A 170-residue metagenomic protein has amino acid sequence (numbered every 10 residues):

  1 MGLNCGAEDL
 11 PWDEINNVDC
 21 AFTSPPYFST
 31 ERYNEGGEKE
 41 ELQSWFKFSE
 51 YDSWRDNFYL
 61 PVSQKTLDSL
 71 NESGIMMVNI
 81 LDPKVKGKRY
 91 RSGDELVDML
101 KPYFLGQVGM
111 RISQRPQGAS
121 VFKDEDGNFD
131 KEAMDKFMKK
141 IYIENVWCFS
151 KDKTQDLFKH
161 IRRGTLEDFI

Functional and structural regions predicted by a protein language model:
M1-D9: Conserved SAM-binding strand-loop segment of SAM-dependent methyltransferases
D9, N17-P61, K84: Mobile active-site "lid"/loop adjacent to the S-adenosyl-L-methionine
N57-T66, M99: Short, conserved SAM-binding segment of the class I
L70-M76: Short glycine-dipeptide loop
K84-I170: Class I S-adenosyl-L-methionine
